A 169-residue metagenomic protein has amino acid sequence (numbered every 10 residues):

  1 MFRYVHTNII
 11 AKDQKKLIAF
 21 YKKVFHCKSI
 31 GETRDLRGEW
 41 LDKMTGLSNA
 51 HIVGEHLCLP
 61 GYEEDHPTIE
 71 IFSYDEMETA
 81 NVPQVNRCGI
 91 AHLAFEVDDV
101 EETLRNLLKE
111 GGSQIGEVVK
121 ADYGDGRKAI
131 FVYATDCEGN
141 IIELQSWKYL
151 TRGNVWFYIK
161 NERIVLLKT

Functional and structural regions predicted by a protein language model:
F2-H6, I52, C88-H92: Short, solvent-exposed beta-strand edge segments and adjacent coil->beta transition regions
I10-D65, D125, I159-E162, L166: Core segments of cupin and vicinal oxygen chelate
A11-K15, I30-T33, D65-H66, F72-I141: Vicinal oxygen chelate
R37, K148-T151: A short acidic/small-residue loop/turn micro-motif
L57-Y62, A134-C137, W147: Active-site beta-strand termini and strand-to-loop segments that position acidic
M77-T79, L150-G153: A short local loop/turn or secondary-structure capping micro-motif enriched for an aromatic residue
L144: Conserved SAM-binding loop
